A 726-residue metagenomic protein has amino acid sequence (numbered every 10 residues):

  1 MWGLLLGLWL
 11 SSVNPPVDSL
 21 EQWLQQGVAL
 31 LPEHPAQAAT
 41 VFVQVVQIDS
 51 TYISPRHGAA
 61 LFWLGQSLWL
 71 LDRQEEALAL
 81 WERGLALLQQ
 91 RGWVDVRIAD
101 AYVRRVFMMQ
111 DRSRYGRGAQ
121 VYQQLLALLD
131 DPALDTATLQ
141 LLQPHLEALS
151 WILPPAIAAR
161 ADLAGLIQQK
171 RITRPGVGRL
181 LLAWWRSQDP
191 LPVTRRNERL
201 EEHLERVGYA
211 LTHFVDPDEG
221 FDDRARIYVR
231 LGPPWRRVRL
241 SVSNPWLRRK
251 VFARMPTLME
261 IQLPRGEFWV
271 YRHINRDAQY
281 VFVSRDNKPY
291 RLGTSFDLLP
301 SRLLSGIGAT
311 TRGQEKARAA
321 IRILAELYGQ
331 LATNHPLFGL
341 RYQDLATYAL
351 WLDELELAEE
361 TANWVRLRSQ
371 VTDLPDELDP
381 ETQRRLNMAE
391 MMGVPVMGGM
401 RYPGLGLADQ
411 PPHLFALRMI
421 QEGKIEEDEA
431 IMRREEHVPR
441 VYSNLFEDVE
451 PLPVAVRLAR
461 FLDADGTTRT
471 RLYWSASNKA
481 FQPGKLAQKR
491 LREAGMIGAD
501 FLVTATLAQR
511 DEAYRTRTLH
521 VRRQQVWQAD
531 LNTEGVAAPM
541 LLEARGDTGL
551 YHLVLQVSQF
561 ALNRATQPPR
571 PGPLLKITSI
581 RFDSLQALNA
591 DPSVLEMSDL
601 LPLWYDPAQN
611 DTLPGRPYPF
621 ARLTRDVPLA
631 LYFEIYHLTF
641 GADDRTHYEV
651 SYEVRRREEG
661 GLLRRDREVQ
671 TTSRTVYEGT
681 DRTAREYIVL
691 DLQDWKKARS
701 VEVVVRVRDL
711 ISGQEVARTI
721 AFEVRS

Functional and structural regions predicted by a protein language model:
W2-S11: Sec-dependent N-terminal signal peptides
D18, W23, R56-H57, W63 (+1 more regions): Structural signature of alpha-solenoid helical repeat junctions
D18-T51, Q66-D72: Alpha-helical segment of the N-proximal tetratricopeptide repeat
V46-P55, A86-D95, L134, T138: Flexible helix-coil transition and linker loops at the boundaries of alpha-helical arrays
W63, L70-E76, L80, G92-D95 (+2 more regions): Residues within mature, well-folded domains
G84-L87, I98, Y102: Amphipathic, hydrophobic N-terminal targeting peptides for secretion and organelle import
R312-S726: Intrinsically disordered, low-complexity terminal regions enriched in Ser/Thr/Pro/Gly and charged residues
